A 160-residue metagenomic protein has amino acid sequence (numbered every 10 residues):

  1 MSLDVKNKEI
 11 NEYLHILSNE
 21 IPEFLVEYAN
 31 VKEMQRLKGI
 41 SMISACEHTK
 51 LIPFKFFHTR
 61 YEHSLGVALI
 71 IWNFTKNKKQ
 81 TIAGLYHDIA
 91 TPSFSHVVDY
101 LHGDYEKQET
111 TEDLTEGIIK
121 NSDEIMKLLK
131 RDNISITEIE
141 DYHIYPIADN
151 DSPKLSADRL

Functional and structural regions predicted by a protein language model:
M1-N77, T81, A90-L160: Sequence-structural signature of the catalytic-core scaffold of metal-dependent phosphohydrolases that act on
